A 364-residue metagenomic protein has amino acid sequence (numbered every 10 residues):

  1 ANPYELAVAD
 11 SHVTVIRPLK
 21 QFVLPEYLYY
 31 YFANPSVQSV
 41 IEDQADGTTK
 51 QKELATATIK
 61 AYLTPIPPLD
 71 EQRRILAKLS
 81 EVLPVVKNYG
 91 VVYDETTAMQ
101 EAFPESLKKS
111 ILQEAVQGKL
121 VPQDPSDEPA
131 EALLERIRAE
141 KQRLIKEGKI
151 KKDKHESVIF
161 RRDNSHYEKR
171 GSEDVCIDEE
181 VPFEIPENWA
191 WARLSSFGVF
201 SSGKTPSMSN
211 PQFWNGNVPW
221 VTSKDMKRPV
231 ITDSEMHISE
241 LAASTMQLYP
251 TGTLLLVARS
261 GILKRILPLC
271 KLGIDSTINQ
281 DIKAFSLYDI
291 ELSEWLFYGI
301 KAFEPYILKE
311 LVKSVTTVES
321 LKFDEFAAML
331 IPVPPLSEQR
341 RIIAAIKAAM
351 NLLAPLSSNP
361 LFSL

Functional and structural regions predicted by a protein language model:
A1-A9, P25-Y30, S39-A45, T205-M208 (+5 more regions): Short, ligand-facing micro-motifs at secondary-structure edges
A1-P3, V15, D174-E180, S195-S209 (+2 more regions): Sequence-specific dsDNA recognition surfaces
L6-T14, D46-P67, D275-K283, E294 (+1 more regions): A short glycine-rich beta-alpha junction/loop motif
G47, L63-A77, Q100, S110-A132 (+7 more regions): Short coil/turn motifs at helix boundaries and re-entrant loops, enriched in small/polar and proline residues
R73, V92-E95, S110, K119 (+4 more regions): Non-catalytic DNA-recognition/assembly elements of restriction-modification systems
L83-D127, E131, I150, M350-L364: Short amphipathic coiled-coil heptad-repeat segments
